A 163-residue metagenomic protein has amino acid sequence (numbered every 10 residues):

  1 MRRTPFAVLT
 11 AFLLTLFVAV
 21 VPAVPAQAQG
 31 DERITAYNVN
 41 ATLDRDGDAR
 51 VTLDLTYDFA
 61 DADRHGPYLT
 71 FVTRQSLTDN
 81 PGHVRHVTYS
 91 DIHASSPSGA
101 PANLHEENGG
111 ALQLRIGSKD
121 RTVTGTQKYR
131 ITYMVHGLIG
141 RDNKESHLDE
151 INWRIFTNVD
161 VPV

Functional and structural regions predicted by a protein language model:
R2-P5, P22-V163: Lumenal/extracellular ectodomains and adaptor appendage modules of the eukaryotic vesicle/secretory system
L9-V20: Bacterial N-terminal signal peptides
